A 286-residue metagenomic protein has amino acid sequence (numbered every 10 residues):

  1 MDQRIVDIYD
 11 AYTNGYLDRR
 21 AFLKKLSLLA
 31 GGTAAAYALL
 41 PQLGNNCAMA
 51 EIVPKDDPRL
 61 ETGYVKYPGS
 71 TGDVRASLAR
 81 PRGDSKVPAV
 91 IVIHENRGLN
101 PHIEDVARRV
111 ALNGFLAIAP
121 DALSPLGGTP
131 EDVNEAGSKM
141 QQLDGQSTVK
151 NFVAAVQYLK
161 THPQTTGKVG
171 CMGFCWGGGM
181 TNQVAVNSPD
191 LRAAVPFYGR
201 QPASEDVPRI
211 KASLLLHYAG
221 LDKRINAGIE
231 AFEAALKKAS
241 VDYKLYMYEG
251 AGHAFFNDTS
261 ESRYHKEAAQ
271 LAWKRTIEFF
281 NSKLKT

Functional and structural regions predicted by a protein language model:
M1-A21: N-terminal secretory signal peptides
D10, R19-G44: N-terminal export signals
M49-D84: N-terminal cap/lid segment of alpha/beta-hydrolase-fold proteins
K86-E95: Short beta-strand element of the alpha/beta-hydrolase
L123-Q146, A254-S260: Cap/lid segment of the alpha/beta-hydrolase catalytic domain
S138-H162: Alpha/beta-hydrolase active-site loop
A154-K211: Primarily recognizes the serine-hydrolase "nucleophile elbow" in alpha/beta-hydrolase and SGNH/GDSL folds
L216-Y218: Short beta-strand/loop motif that positions the catalytic acidic residue of the alpha/beta-hydrolase fold
